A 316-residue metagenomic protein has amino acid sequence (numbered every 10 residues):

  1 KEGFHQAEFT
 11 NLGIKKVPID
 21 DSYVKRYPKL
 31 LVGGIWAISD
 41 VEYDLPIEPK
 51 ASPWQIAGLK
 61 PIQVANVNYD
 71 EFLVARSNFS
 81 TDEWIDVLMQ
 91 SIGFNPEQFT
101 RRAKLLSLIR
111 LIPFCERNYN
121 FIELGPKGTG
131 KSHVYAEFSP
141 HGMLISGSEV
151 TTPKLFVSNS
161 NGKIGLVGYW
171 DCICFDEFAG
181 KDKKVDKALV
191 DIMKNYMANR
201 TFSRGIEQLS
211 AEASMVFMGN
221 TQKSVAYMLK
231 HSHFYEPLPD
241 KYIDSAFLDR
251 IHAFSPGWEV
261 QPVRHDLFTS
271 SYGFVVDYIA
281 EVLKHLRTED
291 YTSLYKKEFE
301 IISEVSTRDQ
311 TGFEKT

Functional and structural regions predicted by a protein language model:
K1-S91: Extended, charged/polar low-complexity intrinsically disordered regions
N11, R101-R102, K296-I301: Short glycine-rich, low-complexity/disordered patches
S22-Y27, K131, L238-D244: Intrinsically disordered, low-complexity boundary segments flanking structured domains
I92, N118, G142, M197-T201 (+2 more regions): Conserved NTP-handling cores and scaffolds of large molecular machines
N95-Y227, H231-F234, A246-D249: Conserved ASCE/P-loop NTPase catalytic core
Q208-M215, N220-T316: Phosphate-sensing "switch" segment of ASCE/P-loop ATPases
